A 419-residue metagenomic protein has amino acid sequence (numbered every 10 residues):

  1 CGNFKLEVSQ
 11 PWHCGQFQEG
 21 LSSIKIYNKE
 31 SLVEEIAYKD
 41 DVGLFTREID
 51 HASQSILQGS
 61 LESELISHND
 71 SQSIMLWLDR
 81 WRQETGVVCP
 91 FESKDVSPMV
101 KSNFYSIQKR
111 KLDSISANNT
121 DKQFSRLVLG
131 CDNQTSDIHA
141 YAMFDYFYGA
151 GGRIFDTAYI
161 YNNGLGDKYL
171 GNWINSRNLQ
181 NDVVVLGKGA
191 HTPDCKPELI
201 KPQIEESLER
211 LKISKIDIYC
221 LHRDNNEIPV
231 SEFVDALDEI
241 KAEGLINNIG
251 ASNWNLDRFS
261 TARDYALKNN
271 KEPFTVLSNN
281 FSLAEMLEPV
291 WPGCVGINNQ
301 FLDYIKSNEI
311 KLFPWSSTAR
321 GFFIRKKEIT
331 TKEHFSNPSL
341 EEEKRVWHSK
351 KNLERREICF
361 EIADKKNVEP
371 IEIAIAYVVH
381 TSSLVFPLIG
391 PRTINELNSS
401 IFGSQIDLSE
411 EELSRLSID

Functional and structural regions predicted by a protein language model:
C1-D50, S60-N69: NAD(P)-dinucleotide binding in Rossmann-like oxidoreductases
Q54-K111: C-terminal helix-rich "cap/oligomerization" subdomain common to oxidoreductases
D95-V184, A242: N-terminal binding-site loop/beta-alpha segment at the start of enzyme catalytic domains that lines or forms
K122-L127, G151-I154, L179-V183, I213-D217 (+4 more regions): Short, well-ordered coil/turn segments that N-cap beta-strands
G130-I138, K188-E198, H222, E227: Active-site mouth loops of central-metabolism enzymes
T135-F147, C195-L211, S260-D264: Short, acidic/polar
E209-P229: Active-site groove signature of glycoside hydrolases
D224, I228-D419: Beta/alpha (TIM)-barrel catalytic core signal, keyed to glycine-rich beta->alpha loops juxtaposed to Asp/Glu that bind
